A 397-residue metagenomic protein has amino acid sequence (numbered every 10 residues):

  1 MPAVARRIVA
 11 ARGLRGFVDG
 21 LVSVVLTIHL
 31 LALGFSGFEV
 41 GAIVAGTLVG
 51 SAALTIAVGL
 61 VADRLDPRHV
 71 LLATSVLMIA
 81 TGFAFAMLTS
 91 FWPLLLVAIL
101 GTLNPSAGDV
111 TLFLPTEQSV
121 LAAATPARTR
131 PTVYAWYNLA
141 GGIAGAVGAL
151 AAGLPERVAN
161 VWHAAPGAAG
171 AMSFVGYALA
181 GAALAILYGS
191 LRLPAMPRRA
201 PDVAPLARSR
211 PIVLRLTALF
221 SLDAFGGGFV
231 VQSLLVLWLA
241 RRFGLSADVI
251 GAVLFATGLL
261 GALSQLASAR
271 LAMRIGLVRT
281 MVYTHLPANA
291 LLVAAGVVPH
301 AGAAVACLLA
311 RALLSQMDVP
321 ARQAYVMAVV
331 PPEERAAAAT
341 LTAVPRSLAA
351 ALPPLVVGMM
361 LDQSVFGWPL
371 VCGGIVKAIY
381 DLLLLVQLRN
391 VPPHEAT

Functional and structural regions predicted by a protein language model:
M1-V49, L214-F220, A224-L254: Helix-loop boundary and gating motifs at the non-cytosolic
G13, T81, F91-L112, A303-M317: Hydrophobic core of transmembrane alpha-helices in multi-pass small-molecule transporters, especially MFS/SLC-type
T27-A32, G145-A168, S173, V236-L237 (+2 more regions): Transmembrane alpha-helix termini and helix-breaking/packing motifs in multi-pass membrane transporters
L48-I56, G145-A146, G258-L266, S347-A351: Residue-level signature of mid-helix packing/kink "hotspots" within the transmembrane helices of 12-pass Major
A53-F91: Conserved MFS/SLC helix-loop-helix module at the cytosolic interface between two early adjacent transmembrane helices
L54-D66, E156, S264-L277, L361-D362: Helix-to-loop junctions at the C-terminal end of transmembrane segments in multipass secondary transporters
H69-A84, R279-A294, V371-G374: Structural signature of the two symmetry-related core transmembrane helices
A152, E156, A178-R198, Y380-L388: C-terminal membrane-cytosol helix-exit motif in multi-pass small-molecule transporters
